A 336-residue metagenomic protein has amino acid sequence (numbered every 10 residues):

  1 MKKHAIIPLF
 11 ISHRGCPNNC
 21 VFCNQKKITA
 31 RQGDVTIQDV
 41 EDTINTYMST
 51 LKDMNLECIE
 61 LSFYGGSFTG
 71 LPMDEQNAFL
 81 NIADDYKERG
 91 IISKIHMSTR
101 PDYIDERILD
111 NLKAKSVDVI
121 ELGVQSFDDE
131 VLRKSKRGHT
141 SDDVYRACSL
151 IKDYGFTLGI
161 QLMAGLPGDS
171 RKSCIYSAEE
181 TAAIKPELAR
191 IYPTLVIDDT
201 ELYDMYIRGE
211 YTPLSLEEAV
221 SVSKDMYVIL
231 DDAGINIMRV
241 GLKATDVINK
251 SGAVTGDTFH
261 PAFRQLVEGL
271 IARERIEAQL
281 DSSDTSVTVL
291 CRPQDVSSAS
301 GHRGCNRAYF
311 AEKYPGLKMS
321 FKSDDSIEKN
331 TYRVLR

Functional and structural regions predicted by a protein language model:
K2-A5, E201, G209-R336: Auxiliary Fe-S-binding modules of radical SAM enzymes
K2-D39: Canonical Radical SAM [4Fe-4S] cluster-binding loop centered on the CxxxCxxC motif and its immediate flanking residues
I11-G15, Y192-I197, K243: Short glycine-enriched loops at secondary-structure junctions
C16-C20, I197-Y203, I248-K250: Short acidic/His/Gly/Ser-rich catalytic and metal-binding motifs that mark active-site loops of diverse hydrolases
I28-D42, T50, Y64-T194, D198-E218: Conserved non-cysteine loop/helix-boundary elements of the Radical SAM core domain that shape
D42-K52, K224, V228: A short, N-terminal amphipathic alpha-helix
M48-L56, L280-D284: Phosphate/pyrophosphate-binding loops at sites that engage ATP/ADP/AMP, CoA/4′-phosphopantetheine, polyphosphate
E57-I59, S93, D118, E187 (+3 more regions): Short acidic/polar active-site loop segments enriched in Thr and Asp
